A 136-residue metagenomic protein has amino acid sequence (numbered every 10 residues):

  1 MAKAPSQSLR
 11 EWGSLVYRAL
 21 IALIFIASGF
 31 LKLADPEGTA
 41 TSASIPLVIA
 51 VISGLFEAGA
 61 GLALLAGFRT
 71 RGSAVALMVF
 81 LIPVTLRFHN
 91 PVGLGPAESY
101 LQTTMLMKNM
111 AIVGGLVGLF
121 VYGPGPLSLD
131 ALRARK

Functional and structural regions predicted by a protein language model:
M1-G38, V48-G59, L65-K136: Extended, low-polarity transmembrane helix blocks
